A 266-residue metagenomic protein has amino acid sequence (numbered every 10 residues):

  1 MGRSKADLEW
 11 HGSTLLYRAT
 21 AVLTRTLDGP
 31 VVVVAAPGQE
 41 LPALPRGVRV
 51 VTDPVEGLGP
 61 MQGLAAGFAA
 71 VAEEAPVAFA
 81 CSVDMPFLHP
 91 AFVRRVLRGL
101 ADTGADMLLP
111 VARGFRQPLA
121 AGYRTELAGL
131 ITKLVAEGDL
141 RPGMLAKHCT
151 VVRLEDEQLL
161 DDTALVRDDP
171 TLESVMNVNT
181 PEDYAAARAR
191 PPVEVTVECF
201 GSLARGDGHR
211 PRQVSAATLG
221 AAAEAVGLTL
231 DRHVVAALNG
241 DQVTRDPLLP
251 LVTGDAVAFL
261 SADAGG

Functional and structural regions predicted by a protein language model:
M1-D139, K147-L172, S261: Nucleotide and nucleotide-moiety/phosphate-recognizing core
E40-L41, R116, L160, Y184 (+2 more regions): Flexible, glycine-rich phosphate/dinucleotide-binding loops and adjacent beta-alpha linkers at cofactor/substrate
T125, P181, G240: Residues immediately flanking
E137-R141, T218-A221: Short, charged, surface-exposed loops that flank catalytic or proteolytic processing sites
L159-V193: Glycine-rich phosphate/pyrophosphate-binding loop and the adjoining helix
A185-G265: Ubiquitin-like/PB1-type beta-grasp interaction modules and other compact soluble beta-rich domains
